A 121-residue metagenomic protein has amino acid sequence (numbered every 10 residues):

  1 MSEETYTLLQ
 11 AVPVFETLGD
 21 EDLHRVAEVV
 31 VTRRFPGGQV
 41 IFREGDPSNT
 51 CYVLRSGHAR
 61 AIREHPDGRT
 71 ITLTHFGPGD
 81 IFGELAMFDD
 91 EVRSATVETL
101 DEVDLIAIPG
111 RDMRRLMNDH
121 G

Functional and structural regions predicted by a protein language model:
M1-G37, A86-M87, N118-G121: Cyclic nucleotide-binding regulatory module and flanking cytosolic helices
E16, R33, V40, Y52 (+3 more regions): Residues that recognize and position ribonucleotide moieties
V30, S48-N49: Short loop/turn microsegments at loop-to-beta-strand junctions
G38, N49-I62, G77-G79: Glycine- and acidic-residue-biased ligand/ion/polar-headgroup-sensing regions
I41-D46: Short phosphate-coordinating micro-motif centered on Lys-Gly-acidic
A59-I71: A short beta-strand-loop-beta hairpin characteristic of the jelly-roll/cupin
T72-G121: Cyclic-nucleotide recognition modules
